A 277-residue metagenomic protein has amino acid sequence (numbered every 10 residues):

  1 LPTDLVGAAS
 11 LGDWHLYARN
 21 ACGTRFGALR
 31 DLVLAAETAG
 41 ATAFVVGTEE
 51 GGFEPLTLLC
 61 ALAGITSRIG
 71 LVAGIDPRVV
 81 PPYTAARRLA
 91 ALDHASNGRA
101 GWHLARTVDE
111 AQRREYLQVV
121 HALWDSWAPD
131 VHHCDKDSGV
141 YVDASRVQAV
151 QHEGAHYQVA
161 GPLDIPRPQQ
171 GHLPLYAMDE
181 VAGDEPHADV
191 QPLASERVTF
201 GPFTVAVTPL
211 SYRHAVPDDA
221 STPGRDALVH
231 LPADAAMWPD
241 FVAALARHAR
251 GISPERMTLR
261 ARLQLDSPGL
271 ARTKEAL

Functional and structural regions predicted by a protein language model:
L1-T66, H172-L173, P186-V190, F200-F203 (+3 more regions): N-terminal beta1-alpha1-beta2 module of alpha/beta enzyme domains
P2-D4, E49, D76-R78, A105-T107 (+6 more regions): Active-site beta-loop-alpha junctions enriched in small/polar residues
N20-G23, G70-V80: The substrate-binding groove and active-site-proximal loops of carbohydrate-active enzymes, especially glycoside
G23-A28, V79-A91: Glycine-rich anion/phosphate-binding loops
A41, N97, A188, G224-D226: A structural motif
F44, A100-W102, Q191, A227-V229: Hydrophobic residues within beta-strands of alpha/beta enzymes
P81, R88-L89, H94-H187, L193-P202: Internal, glycine-rich beta/alpha segment that forms the wall or movable "lid" of small-molecule/cofactor binding
A111-Q112, Y116-H121, D125-Q148, L228-V229 (+1 more regions): Surface-exposed amphipathic alpha-helical tracts and adjacent flexible/coil segments at the periphery of soluble enzymes
